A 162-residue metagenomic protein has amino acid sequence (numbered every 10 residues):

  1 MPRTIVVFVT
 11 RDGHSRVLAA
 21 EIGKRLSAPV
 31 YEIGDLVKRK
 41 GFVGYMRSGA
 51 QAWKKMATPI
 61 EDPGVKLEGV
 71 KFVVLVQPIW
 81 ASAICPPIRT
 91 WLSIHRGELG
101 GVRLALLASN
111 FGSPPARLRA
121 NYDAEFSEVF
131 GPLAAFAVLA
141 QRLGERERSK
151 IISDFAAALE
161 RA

Functional and structural regions predicted by a protein language model:
M1-L75, S82-S93, E98-G100, S153 (+1 more regions): N-terminal beta1-alpha1-beta2 submodule of the flavodoxin-like/Rossmannoid cofactor-binding fold
E32-G34, A108, A137: Residue-level recognition of beta-strand->loop/alpha-helix junctions
L75-V76, L106: Redox-cofactor binding/interface segments in oxidoreductases and associated redox assembly factors
P78-A81, F111: Short glycine-rich anion-binding loops that position phosphate/pyrophosphate groups of nucleotides and phosphorylated
E98-L106, P132-A134: Short, acidic/small-residue loops that bind anionic groups at enzyme active sites
L107-P114: Short beta-alpha junction loops
R117-E128: Short, aromatic/basic amphipathic alpha-helical patches
G131-A162: Glycine-rich phosphate/pyrophosphate-binding loop and the adjoining helix
